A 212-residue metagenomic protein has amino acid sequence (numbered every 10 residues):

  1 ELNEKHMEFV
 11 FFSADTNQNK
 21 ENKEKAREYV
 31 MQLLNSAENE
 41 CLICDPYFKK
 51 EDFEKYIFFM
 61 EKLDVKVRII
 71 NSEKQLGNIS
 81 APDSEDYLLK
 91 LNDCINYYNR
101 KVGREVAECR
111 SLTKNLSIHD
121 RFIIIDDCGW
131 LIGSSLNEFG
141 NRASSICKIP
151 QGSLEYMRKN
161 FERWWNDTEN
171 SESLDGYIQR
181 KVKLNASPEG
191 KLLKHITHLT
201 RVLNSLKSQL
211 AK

Functional and structural regions predicted by a protein language model:
E1-R27, K49-K212: PLD/PLD-like phosphodiesterase catalytic module centered on the HKD motif
E28-Q32: Generic recognition of flexible, low-complexity loop/linker segments
L33-E40: Secondary-structure "cap/kink" motif recognition
E40-C41, T168: Short secondary-structure junctions and interdomain/linker hinges
